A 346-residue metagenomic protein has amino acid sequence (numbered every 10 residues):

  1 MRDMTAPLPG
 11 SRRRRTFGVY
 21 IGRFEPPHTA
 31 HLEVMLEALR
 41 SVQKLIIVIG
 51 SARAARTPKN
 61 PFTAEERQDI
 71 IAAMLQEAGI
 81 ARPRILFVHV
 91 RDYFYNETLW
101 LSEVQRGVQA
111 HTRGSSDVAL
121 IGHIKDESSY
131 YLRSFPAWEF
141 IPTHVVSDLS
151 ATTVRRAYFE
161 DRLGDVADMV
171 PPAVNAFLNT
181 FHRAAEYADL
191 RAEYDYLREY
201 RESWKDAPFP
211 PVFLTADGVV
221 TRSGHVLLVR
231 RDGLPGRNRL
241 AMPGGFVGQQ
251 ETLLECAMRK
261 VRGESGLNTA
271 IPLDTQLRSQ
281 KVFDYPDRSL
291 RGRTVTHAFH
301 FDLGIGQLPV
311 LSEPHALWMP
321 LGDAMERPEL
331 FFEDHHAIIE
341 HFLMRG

Functional and structural regions predicted by a protein language model:
M1-S203: Nucleotidyltransferase catalytic core that binds NTPs
G122-D126, R231-D232, H297: Short, well-ordered beta-to-alpha junction loops that form the rim of enzyme active sites and present histidine/acidic
E139-I141, Q280-K281, T296-H300, Q307-R345: NUDIX/MutT-family hydrolases
R198-M242, T269, L303: N-terminal strand-loop-strand
L240-E251: Short histidine-centered catalytic/ligand-binding loop motif
P243, A257, V261: Hydrophobic alpha-helical positions that pack around
M258, G266-Q307: Active-site segment of metal-dependent pyrophosphate-handling enzymes, primarily the Nudix hydrolase catalytic core
